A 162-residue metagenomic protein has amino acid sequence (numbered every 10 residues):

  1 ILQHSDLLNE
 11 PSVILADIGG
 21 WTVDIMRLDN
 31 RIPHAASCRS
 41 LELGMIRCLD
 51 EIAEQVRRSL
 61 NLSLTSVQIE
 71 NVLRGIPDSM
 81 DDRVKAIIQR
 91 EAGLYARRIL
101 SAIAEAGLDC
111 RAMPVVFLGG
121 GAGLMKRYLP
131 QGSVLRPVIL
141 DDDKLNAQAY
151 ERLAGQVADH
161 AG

Functional and structural regions predicted by a protein language model:
I1-E10, R27, R47-G162: Helical "lid/coupling" subdomains associated with nucleotide-phosphate turnover
L15-V23, L28-R31, G44, G119-G121: A short acidic Gly-Thr/Ser loop motif
I32-A36: Beta-strand initiation motifs
S37-C48: Surface-exposed beta-loop interaction hotspot
